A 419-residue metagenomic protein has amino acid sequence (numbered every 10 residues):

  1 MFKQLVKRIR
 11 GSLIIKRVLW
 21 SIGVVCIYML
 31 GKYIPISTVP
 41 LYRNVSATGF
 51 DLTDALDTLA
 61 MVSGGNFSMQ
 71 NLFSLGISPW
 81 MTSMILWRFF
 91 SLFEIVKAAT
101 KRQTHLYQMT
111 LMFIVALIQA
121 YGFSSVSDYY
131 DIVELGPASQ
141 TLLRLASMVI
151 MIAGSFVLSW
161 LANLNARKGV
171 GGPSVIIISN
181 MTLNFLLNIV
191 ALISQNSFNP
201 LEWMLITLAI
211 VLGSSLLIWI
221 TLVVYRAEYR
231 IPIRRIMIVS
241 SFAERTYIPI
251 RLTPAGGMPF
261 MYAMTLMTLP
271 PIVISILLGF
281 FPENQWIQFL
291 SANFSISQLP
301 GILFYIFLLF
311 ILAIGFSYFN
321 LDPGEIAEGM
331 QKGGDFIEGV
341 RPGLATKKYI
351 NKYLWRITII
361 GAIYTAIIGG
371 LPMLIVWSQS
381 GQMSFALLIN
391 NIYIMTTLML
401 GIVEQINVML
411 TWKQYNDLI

Functional and structural regions predicted by a protein language model:
M1-K332, I337-I419: N-terminal cationic and glycine-rich segments that engage phosphates or anionic surfaces
